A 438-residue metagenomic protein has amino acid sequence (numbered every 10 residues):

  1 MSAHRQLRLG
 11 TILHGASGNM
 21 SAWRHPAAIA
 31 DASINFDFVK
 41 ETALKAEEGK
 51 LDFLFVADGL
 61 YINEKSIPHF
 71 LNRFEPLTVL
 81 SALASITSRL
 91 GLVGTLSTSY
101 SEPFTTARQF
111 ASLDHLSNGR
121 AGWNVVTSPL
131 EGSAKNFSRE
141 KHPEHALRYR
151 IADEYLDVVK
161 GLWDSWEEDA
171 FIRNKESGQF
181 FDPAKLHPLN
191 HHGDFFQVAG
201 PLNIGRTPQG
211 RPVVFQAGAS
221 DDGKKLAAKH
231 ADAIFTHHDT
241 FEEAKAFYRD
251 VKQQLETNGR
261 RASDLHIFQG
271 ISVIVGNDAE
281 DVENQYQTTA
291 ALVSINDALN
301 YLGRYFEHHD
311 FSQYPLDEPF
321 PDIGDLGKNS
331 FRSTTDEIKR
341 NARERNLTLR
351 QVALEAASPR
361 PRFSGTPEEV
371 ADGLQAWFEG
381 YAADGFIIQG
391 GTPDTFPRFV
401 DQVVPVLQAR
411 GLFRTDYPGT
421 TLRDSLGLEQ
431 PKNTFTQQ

Functional and structural regions predicted by a protein language model:
M1-I86, Q209-P212, L326, T420 (+2 more regions): N-terminal beta1-alpha1-beta2 module of alpha/beta enzyme domains
S2-H4, E47-E48, L80-S88, D114-R120 (+2 more regions): Acidic (Asp/Glu)-rich catalytic clusters
S2-S17, A146-Q209, E242-R249, Q253-A376 (+1 more regions): An alpha-helical appendage that flanks or caps ligand/catalytic pockets
L7-T11, L54-V56, L90-L96, G119-V125 (+5 more regions): Hydrophobic faces of well-ordered beta-strands that scaffold small-molecule active sites in alpha/beta enzyme cores
L9, A46, K50, L83 (+8 more regions): Conserved, mostly hydrophobic/aromatic
A22-D37, T95-F104, E140-H142, P208-D221 (+2 more regions): Active-site mouth loops of central-metabolism enzymes
I67-V93, T257-N258, P397-T415: Alpha-helix-loop-beta-strand connector modules within alpha/beta enzyme cores
I86-T87, G91-F137, P143-A146, I151-Y155: Hydrophobic or amphipathic alpha-helical targeting/insertion segments
